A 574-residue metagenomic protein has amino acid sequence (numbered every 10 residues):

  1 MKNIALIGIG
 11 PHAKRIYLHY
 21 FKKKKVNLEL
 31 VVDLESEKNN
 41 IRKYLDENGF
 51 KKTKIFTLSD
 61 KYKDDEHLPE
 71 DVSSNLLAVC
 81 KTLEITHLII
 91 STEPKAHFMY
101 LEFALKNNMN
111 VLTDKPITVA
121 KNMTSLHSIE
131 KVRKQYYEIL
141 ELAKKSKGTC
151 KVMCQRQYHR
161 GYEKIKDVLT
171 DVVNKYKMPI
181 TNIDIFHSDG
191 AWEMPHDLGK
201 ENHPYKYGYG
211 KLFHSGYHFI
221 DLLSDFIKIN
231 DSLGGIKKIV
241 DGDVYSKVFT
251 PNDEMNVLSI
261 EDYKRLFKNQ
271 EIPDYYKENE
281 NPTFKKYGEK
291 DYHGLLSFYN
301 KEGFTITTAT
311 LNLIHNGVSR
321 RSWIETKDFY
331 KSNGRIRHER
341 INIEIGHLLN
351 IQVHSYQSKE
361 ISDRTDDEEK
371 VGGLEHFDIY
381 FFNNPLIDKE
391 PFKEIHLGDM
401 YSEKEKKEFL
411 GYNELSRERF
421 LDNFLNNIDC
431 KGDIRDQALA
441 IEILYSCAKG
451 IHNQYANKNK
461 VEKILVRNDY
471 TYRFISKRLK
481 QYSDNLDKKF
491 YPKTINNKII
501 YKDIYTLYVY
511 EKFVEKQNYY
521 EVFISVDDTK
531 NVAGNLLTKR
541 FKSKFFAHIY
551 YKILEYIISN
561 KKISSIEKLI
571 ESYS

Functional and structural regions predicted by a protein language model:
M1-N107, K121-Y137, L479, S483-D487 (+3 more regions): N-terminal glycine-/serine-/threonine-rich beta1-alpha1-beta2 phosphate-ribose binding loop of Rossmann-like
N108, D114-I117: Short helix/strand-capping hinge loops at secondary-structure junctions that flank key functional elements
I129-Q155, I183: Rossmann-fold dehydrogenase core element
R156-I260, N427, Q454: Predominantly a Rossmann-like dinucleotide-binding segment in NAD(P)-dependent oxidoreductases
Y207-E360: Glycine-rich, aromatic-lined ligand/substrate-binding cores of catalytic and carbohydrate-binding domains
K327-D484: C-terminal helical cap and adjacent loop that interface with cofactors, partners, or active-site loops
L479, S483-D528: Short N-terminal "domain-start" leader segments that mark the transition from disordered tails or signal peptides into
N531-H548, L554: A short, exposed loop/beta-hairpin motif centered on an aromatic-Gly-Thr core
